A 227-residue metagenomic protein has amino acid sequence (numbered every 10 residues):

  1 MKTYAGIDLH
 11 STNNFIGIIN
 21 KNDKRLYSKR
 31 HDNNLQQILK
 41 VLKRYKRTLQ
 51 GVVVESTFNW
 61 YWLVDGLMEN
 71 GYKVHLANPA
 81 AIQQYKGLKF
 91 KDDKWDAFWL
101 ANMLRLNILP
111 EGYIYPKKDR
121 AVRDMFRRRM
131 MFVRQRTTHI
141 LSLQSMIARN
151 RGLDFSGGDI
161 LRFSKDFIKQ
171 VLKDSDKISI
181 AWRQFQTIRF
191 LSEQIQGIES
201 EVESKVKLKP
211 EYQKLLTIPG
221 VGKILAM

Functional and structural regions predicted by a protein language model:
M1-N20, L100, F132: Gly/Thr-rich phosphate-binding beta-strand-loop-beta motif of the actin/hexokinase/Hsp70
T12-Q36: Short glycine-rich, Thr/Ser-proximal phosphate-binding strand/loop in the N-terminal lobe of ATP-dependent enzymes
L26-Y27, G71-P79: Short hydrophobic/aromatic-enriched beta-strand-loop microsegments
L35-G51: Short, basic/hydrophobic alpha-helical segments
V53-L63: Acidic, metal-coordinating catalytic cores used for nucleic-acid/nucleotide bond scission and strand-transfer chemistry
H75-R120: Short alpha-helix plus adjacent loop in nuclease-associated cores
R127-K214: Glycine-rich, often acidic, oxyanion-interacting loops/wings at catalytic, nucleic-acid, or phospho-protein interfaces
